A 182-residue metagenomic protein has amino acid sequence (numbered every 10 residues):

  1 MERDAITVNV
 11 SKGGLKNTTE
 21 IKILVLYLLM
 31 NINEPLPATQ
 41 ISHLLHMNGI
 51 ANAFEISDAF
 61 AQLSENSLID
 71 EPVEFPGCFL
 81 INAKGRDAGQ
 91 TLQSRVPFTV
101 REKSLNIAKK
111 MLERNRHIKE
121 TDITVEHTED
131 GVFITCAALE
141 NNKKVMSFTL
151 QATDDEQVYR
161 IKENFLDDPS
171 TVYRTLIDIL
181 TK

Functional and structural regions predicted by a protein language model:
M1, D178-K182: Short acidic DE-rich linear segments
M1-I32: Short alpha-helical segments that sit at the start of domains
E34-L45: Short acidic, hydrophobic short linear motifs in intrinsically disordered regions
I50-E65: Short amphipathic alpha-helical interaction segments
S64-E74: A short, conserved structural fragment
V73-L92: Accessory beta->alpha helical hairpin/"wing" motif in late/C-terminal subdomains of nucleic-acid enzymes
R86-N106: Glycine-rich, Lys/Arg-enriched anion-binding loops that position phosphate/diphosphate groups for phosphoryl
E102-I179: Exposed, interaction-prone assembly regions rather than primary DNA-binding/catalytic cores
